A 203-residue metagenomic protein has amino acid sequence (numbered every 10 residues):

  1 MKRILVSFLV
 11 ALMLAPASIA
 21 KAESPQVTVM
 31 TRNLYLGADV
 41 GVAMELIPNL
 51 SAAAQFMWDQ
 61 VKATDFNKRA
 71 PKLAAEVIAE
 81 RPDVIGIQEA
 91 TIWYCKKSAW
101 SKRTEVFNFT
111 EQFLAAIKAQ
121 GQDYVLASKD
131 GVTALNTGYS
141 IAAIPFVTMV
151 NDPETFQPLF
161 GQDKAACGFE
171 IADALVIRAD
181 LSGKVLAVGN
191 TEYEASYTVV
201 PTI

Functional and structural regions predicted by a protein language model:
M1-I4: Positively charged n-region of N-terminal signal peptides that target proteins for export
S7-P16: Bacterial N-terminal signal peptides
A22-F156: N-terminal, active-site-proximal structural segment of metallo-dependent hydrolase catalytic domains
M57-A63, E192-P201: Surface-exposed cleft-lining segments at the edges of enzyme active sites
A115-Q120, C167-A187: Conserved beta strand-loop-helix elements of the APE1-like EEP
V125-V132, L186-E194: Conserved S-adenosyl-L-methionine
N136, V147-V150, A174-R178, I203: Short beta-strand element of the conserved SAM-dependent methyltransferase core
T155-A165, V200: Short, P/G- and charge-enriched loop/turn segments at secondary-structure junctions
